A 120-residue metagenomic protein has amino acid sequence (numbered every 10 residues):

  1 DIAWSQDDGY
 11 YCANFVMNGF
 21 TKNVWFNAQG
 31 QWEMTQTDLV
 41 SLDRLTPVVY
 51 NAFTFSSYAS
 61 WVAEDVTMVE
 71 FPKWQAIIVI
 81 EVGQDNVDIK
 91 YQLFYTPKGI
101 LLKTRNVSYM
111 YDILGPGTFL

Functional and structural regions predicted by a protein language model:
D1, L42-M68: Short, non-transmembrane alpha-helical segments in secretory-pathway proteins
D1-N23, T67-L93: Exposed beta-strand-loop-beta-strand "reactive/processing" segments of non-cytosolic proteins
A13, R44, N51, F55 (+5 more regions): Surface-exposed charge patches in extracellular/virion surface proteins
F20-M34, V87-S108: A short, surface-exposed beta-strand/turn
G30, V40-S41, N51-A52, F119-L120: Short, charged/polar low-complexity linear motifs in solvent-exposed/disordered segments
L39-L42, S108-Y111: A short acidic/small-residue loop/turn micro-motif
E64-V69, L101, S108-Y109: Alpha-helical membrane-protein topology signature
Y111-L120: Sec-dependent signal peptide cleavage junction
